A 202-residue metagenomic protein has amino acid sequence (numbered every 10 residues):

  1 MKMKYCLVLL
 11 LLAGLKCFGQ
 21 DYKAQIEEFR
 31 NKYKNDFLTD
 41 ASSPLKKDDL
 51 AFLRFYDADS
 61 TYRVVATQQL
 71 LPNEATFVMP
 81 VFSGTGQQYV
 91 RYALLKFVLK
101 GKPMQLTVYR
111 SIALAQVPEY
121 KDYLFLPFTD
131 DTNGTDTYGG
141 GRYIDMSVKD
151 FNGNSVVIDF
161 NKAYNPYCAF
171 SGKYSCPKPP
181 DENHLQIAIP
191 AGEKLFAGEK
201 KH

Functional and structural regions predicted by a protein language model:
M1-A24: Bacterial Sec-dependent N-terminal signal peptides
Q20-A75: Start-of-domain marker
K23, Y164-H202: Extended, aromatic/histidine-rich regions of cofactor-dependent oxidoreductases associated with respiratory
K47-F55, A75-R91, V108, Y167 (+1 more regions): Extracellular/lumen-exposed scaffold segments
T61-R63, Y92-L94, S155-V157, H184: Intrinsic-disorder/low-complexity, polar/charged segments enriched in Ser/Thr/Lys/Arg/Asp/Glu/Gln
Q68, V108-I112, D130-T132, F160-Y164 (+1 more regions): A mature extracytoplasmic/lumenal domain signature
M79-G140: Mid-length scaffold segments of soluble, non-membrane domains
F125-Y164: Acidic, glycine-rich flexible loop segments
